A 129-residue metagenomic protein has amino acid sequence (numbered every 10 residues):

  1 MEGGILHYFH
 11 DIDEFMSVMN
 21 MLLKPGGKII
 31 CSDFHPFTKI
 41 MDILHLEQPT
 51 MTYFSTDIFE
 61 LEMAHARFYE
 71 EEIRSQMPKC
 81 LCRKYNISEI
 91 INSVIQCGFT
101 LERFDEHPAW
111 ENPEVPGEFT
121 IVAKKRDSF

Functional and structural regions predicted by a protein language model:
M1-D13: A short SAM/SAH-binding and catalytic strip from SAM-dependent methyltransferases
I5, H35-F37, L81: Short, flexible active-site-adjacent loop segments at beta-strand->alpha-helix junctions, enriched in small/polar
D13-K28: A short glycine-rich, Lys/Arg-flanked "PGG" loop and its adjoining helix->strand segment in the class I
K28-F68, E111: Conserved class I S-adenosyl-L-methionine
F68-E70, L81-F104: Short alpha-helix
Q76-P78: Short, contiguous strand/loop micro-motifs
C97-T100, P113-F129: Core SAM-dependent methyltransferase catalytic element
E106-N112: A short, acidic, flexible beta-alpha connecting loop/helix-capping segment that sits on the rim of active
